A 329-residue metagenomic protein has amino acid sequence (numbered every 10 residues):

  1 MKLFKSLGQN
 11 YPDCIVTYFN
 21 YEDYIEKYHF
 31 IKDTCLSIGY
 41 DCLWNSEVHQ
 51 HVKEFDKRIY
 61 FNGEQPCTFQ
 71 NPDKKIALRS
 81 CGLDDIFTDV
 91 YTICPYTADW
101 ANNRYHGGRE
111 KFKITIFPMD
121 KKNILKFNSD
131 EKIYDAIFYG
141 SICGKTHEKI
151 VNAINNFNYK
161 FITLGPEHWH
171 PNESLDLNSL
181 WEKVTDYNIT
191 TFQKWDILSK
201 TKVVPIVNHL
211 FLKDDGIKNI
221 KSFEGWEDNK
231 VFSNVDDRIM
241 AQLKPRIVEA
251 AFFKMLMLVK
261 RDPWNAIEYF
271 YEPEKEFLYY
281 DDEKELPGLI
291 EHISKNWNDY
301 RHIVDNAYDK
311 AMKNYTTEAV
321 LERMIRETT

Functional and structural regions predicted by a protein language model:
M1-D33, G39-E54, N62-F270: Nucleotide-sugar donor-binding catalytic core of glycosyltransferases
A250, F277, A307: Hydrophobic, well-ordered secondary-structure elements that form the walls of internal hydrophobic environments
P263, E283-L286: Catalytic phosphate/metal-binding cores of nucleic-acid and nucleotide-processing enzymes, i.e., regions that mediate
I267-F277, D281: Acidic, glycine-centered active-site loop in nucleotide-sugar glycosyltransferases
F277-E283, H292-W297: Conserved acidic donor-binding segment of nucleotide-sugar-dependent glycosyltransferases
K295-T328: A charged, aromatic-enriched C-terminal amphipathic alpha-helix characteristic of glycosyltransferases across folds
